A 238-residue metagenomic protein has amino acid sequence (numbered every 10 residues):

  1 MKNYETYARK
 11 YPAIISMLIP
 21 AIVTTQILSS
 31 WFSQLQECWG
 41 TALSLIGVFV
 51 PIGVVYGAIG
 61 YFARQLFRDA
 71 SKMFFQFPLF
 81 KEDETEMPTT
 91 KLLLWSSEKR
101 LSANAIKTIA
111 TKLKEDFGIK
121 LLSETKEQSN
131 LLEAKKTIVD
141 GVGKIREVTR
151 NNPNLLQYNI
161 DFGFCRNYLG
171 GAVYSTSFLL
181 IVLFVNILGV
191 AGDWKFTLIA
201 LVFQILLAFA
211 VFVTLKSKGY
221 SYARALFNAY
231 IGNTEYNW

Functional and structural regions predicted by a protein language model:
M1-L101, T197-I199, L215: N-terminal first transmembrane alpha-helix
M1-Y11, F209-W238: Cytosolic/matrix-facing juxtamembrane and C-terminal tails of multi-pass cellular membrane proteins
N3-I19, V142-G192: Transmembrane alpha-helical segments and their cytosolic interface motifs in multi-pass membrane proteins
M73-N152: Charge-rich cytosolic interhelical loops and cytosolic tails of multi-pass membrane proteins
I187-L201, S217, S221: Extracellular/periplasmic helix-loop-helix junctions in multi-pass membrane proteins
L201-A210: Single-pass alpha-helical transmembrane signal-anchor segments
